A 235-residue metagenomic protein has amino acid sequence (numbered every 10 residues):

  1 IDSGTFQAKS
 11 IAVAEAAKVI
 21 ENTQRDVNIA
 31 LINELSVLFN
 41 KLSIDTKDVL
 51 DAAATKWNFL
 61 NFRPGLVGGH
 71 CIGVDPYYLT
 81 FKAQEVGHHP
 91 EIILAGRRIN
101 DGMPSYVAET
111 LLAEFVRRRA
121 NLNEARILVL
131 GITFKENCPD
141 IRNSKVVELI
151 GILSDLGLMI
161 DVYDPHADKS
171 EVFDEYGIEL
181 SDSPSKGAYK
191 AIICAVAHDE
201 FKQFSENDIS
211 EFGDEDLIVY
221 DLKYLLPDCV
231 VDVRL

Functional and structural regions predicted by a protein language model:
I1-L235: Structural/interface elements that position substrates and couple domains in central-metabolism enzymes
